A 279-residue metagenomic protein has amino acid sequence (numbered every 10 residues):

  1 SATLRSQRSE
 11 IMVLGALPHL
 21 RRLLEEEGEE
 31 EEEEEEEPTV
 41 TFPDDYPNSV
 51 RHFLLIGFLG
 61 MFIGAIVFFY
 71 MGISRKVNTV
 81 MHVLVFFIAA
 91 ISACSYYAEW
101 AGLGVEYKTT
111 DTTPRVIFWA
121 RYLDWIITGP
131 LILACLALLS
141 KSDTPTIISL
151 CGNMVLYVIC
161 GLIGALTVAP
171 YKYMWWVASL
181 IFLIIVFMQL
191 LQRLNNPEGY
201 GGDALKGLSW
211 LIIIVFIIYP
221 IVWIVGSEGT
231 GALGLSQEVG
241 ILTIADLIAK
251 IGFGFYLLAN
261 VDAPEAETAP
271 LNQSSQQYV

Functional and structural regions predicted by a protein language model:
S1-E35, L271, Y278: Low-complexity, Pro/Ser/Thr-rich intrinsically disordered segments of extracellular/cell-surface proteins
L23-E25, E35-R121, G129-V279: Polytopic alpha-helical membrane-helix bundles and their juxtamembrane interface segments in multi-pass membrane
